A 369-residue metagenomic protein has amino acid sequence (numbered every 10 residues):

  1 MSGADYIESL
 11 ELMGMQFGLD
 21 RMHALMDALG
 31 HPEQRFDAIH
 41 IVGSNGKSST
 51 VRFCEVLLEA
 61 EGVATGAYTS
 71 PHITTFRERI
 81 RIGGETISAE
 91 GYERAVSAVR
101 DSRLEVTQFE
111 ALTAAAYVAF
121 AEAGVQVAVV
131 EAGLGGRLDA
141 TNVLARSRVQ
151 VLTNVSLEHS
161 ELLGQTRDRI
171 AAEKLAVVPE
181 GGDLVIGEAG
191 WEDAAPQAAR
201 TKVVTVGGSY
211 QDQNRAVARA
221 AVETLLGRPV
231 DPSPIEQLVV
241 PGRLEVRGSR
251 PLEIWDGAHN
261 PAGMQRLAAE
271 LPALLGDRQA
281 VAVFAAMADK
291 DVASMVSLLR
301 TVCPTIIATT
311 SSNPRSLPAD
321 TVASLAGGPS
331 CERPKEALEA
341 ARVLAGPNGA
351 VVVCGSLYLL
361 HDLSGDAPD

Functional and structural regions predicted by a protein language model:
M1-M13: Charged, amphipathic alpha-helical linker segments immediately N-terminal to NTP-binding catalytic cores
G14, L19-Q34, E59-A145, E161-G164 (+2 more regions): ATP-dependent carboxylate-amine ligase catalytic core
D37-I41, S49-G66: A conserved segment at the C-terminal end of the G1
Y68, D183-A189, V281-F284, P304-S312: Short internal beta-strands
E122, V127-V130, L138-V151, S156 (+2 more regions): Nucleotide phosphate-binding/pyrophosphate-handling subdomain across enzymes that bind or process nucleotide phosphates
G133-A140, A145-A198, V292-S294: Conserved catalytic-core segment of NTP-binding enzymes
A189-V203, G207-G208, D212, E223 (+2 more regions): C-terminal helical cap/extension that packs against the catalytic core of soluble nucleotide-cofactor enzymes
S356: Active-site-proximal loop/hinge segments that shape catalytic or ion-binding/gating pockets
